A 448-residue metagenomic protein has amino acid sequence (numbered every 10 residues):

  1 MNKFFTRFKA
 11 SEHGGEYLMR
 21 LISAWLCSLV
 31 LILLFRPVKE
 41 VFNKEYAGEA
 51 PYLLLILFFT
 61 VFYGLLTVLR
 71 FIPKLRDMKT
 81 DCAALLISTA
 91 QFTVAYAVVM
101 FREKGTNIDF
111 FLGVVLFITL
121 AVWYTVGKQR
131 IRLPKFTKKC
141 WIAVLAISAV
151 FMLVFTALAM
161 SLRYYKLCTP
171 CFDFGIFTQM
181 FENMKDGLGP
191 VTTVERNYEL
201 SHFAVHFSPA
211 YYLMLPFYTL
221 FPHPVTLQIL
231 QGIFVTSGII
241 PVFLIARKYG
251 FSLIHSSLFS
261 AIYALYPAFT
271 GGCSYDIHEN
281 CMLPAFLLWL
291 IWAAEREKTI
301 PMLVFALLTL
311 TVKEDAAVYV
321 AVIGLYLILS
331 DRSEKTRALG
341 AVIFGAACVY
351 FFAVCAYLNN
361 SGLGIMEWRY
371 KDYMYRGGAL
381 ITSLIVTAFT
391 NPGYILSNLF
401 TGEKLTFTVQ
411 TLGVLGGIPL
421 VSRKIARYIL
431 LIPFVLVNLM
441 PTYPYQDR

Functional and structural regions predicted by a protein language model:
M1-L26, T60-T156, L339-I343: Start-transfer (signal-anchor) and selected internal transmembrane alpha helices of multi-pass inner/ER membrane
F62-F71, V225-G250, W289: Transmembrane-helix motifs of polytopic, lipid-linked glycan transferases
Y63-I72, Y394-N398, L405-V435: Hydrophobic, aromatic-rich transmembrane alpha-helices and their immediate juxtamembrane boundary segments
K79-T80, T236-L265, P284-A285, P301: Transmembrane-helix signature of polytopic, membrane-embedded enzymes that assemble or transfer cell-envelope glycans
G105-F110, L230-T236, A261-A294, L308-Y319: Multi-pass, polyprenyl lipid-linked donor-dependent membrane glycosyltransferases
L158, I176-S201, P209-A210: Extracytosolic helix-loop segments that constitute the early lumenal/periplasmic catalytic or substrate-binding loops
Y249-G250, M282, L288-M302, I328-E334: Membrane-interface transmembrane helices that cradle and orient dolichyl/undecaprenyl
Y319-C348: Perimembrane helix-loop-helix junctions
